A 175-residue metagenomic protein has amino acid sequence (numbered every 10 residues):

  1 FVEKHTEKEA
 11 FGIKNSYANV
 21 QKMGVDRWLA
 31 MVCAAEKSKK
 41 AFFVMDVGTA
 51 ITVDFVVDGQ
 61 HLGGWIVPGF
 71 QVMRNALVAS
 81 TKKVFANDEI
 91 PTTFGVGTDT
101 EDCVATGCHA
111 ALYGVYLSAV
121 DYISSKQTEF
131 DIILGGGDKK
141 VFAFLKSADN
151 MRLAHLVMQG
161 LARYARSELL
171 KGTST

Functional and structural regions predicted by a protein language model:
F1-F42, Q60-A76, S80-T175: Nucleotide/phosphate-binding catalytic cleft detector across ATP-hydrolyzing and phosphate-transferring enzymes
V44, I51-V56: Short beta-strand scaffold segments in enzyme catalytic cores
T49-I51, K140: Gly/Ser/Thr-rich loops at beta-strand to alpha-helix junctions that form or flank small-molecule/cofactor-binding
